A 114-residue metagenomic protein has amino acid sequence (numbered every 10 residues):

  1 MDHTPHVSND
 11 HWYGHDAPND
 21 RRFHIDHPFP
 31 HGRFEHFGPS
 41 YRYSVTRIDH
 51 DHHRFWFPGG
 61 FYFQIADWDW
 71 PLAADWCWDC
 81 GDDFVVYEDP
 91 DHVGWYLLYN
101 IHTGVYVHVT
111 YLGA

Functional and structural regions predicted by a protein language model:
D2-A114: Low-complexity segments
